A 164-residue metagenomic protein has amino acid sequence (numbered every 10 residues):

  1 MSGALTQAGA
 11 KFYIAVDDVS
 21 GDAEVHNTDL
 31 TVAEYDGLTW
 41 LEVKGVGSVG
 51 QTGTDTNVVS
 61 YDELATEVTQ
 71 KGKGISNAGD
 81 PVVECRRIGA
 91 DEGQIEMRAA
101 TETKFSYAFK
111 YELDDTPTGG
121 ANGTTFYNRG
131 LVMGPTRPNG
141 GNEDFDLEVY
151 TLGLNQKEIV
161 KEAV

Functional and structural regions predicted by a protein language model:
M1-L5, G153, K157-V164: Viral virion structural and adsorption modules
S2-E84, L131-D144: Solvent-exposed edge beta-strands and adjacent loop segments that serve as assembly or binding interfaces
E63-N128, V160-V164: Extracellular/virion structural assembly segments
E112-I159: Short beta-strand and beta-hairpin "edge-sheet" elements
